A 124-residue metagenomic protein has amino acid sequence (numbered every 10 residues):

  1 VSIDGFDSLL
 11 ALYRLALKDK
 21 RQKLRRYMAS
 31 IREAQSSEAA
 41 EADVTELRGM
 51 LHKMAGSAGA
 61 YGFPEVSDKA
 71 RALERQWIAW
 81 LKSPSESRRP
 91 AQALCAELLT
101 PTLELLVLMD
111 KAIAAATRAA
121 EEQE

Functional and structural regions predicted by a protein language model:
S2-M28, W80-E124: Amphipathic, coiled-coil-like alpha-helical segments
I3, E33, T45, G49-H52 (+1 more regions): Generic signal for short, ordered secondary-structure residues within or immediately flanking folded domains
K18, R32, V66-D68: Short linear sequence elements within intrinsically disordered, low-complexity coil regions
R26-T45: Helix-loop segments that flank and shape redox-cofactor active sites
A39-W80: Extended, amphipathic alpha-helices with heptad-repeat/coiled-coil or helix-bundle character that serve as
